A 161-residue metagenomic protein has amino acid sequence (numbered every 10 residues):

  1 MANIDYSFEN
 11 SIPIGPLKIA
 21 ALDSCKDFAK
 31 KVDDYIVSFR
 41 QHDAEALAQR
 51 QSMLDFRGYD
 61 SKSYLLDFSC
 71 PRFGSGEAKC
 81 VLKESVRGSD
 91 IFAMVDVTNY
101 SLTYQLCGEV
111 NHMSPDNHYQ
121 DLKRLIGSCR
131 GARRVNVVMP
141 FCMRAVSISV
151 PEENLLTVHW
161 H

Functional and structural regions predicted by a protein language model:
M1-H161: PRPP-associated nucleotide enzymes
